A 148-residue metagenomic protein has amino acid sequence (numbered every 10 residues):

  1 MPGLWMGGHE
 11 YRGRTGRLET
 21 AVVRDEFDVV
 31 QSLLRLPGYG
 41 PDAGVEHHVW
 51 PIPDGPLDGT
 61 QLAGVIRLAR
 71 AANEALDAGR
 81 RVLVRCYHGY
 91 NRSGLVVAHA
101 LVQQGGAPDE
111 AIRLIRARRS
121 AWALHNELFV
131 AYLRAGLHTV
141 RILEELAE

Functional and structural regions predicted by a protein language model:
M1-V82, V97-E148: Cys-dependent protein tyrosine phosphatase-like superfamily
C86: Short cysteine clusters
G89: Conserved G/P- and acidic residue-centered "switch" motifs that form tight phosphate/ATP-binding loops in soluble
R92-S93: Short Cys/His-based metal-binding microdomains
